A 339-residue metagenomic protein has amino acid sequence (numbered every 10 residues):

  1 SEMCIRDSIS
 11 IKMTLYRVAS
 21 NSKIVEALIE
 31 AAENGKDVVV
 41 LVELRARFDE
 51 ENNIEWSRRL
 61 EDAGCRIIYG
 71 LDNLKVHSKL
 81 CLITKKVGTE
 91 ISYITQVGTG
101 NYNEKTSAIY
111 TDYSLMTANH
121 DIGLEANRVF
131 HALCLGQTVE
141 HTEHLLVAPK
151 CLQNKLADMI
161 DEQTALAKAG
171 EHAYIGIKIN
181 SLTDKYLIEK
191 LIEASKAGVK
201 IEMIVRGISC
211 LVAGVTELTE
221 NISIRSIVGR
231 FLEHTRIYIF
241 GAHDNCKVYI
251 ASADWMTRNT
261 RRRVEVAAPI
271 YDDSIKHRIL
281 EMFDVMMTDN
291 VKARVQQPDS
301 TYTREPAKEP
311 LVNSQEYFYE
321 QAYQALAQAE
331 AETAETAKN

Functional and structural regions predicted by a protein language model:
S1, K23-L28, L187-L191: A short acidic, amphipathic alpha-helical/loop segment
M3-I5: Short, small-residue-biased leader/transition segments that mark boundaries at the very start of proteins
D7-S8, A173: Switch/coupling sub-region of P-loop NTPases
N34-T106, D121-G123, P149-N339: PLD/PLD-like phosphodiesterase catalytic module centered on the HKD motif
N103-L135, I279: Mobile "lid/hinge" segments at catalytic clefts and subdomain interfaces of large enzymes
Q137-N154: Acidic/glycine-enriched edge-of-secondary-structure segments
